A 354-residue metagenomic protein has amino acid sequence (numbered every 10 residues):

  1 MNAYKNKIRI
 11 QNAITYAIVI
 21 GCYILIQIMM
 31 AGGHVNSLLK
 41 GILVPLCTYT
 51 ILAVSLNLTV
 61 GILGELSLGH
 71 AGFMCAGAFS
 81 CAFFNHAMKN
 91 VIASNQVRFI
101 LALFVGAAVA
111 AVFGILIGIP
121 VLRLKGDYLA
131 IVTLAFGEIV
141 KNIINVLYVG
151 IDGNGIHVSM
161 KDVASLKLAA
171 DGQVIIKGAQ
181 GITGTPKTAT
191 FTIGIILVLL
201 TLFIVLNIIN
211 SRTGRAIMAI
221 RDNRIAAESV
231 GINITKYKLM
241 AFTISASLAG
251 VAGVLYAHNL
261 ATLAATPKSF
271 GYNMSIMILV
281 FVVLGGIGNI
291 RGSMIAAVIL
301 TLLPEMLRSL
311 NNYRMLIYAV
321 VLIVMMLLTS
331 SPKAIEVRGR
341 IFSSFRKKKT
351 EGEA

Functional and structural regions predicted by a protein language model:
M1-A354: Transmembrane alpha-helices and adjacent helix-loop boundaries
